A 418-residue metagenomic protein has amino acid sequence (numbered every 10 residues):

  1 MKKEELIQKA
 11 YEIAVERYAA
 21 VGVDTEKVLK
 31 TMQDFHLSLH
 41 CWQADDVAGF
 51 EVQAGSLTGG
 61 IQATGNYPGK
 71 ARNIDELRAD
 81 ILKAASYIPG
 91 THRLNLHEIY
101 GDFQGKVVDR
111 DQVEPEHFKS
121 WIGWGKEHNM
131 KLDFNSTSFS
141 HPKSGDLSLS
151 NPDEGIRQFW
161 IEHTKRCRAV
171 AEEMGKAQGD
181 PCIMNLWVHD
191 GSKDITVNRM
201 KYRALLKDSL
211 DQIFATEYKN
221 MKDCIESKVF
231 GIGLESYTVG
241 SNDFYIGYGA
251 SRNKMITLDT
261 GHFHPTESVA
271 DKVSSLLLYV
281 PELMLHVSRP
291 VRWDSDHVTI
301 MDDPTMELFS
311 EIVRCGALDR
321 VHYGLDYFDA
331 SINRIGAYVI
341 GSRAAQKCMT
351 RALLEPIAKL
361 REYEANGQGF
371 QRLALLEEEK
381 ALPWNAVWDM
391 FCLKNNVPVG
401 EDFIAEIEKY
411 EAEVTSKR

Functional and structural regions predicted by a protein language model:
M1-P152, F159, R168-V170, D180-C182 (+6 more regions): Alpha/beta catalytic barrel-like cores
P115, S150-K165, T196, M200-K207 (+1 more regions): Short, amphipathic alpha-helical segments
G125, T164-C167, A171, G175 (+1 more regions): Hydrophobic pocket-lining residues that define ligand/cofactor binding sites across diverse proteins
M130, K176, K254: Short glycine/serine/threonine/alanine-rich loop segments
R168-V197, C224: Active-site groove signature of glycoside hydrolases
H189-G191, K228, Y327: Short linear capping/connector segments at secondary-structure termini
K193-P304: Acidic/histidine-rich catalytic cores of soluble enzymes
